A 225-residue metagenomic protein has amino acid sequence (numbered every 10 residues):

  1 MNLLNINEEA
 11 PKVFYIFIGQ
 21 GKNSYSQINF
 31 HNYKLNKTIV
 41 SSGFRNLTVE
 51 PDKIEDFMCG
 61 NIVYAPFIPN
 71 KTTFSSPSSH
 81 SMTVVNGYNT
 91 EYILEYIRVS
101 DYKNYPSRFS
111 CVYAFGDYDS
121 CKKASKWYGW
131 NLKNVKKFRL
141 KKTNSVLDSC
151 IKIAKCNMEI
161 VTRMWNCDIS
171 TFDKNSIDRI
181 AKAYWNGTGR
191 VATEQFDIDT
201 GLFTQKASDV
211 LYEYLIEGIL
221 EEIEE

Functional and structural regions predicted by a protein language model:
M1-L3: Mixed-charge, low-complexity intrinsically disordered regions
I6, A10-V13, G21-N29, K37-S76 (+4 more regions): Conserved NAD+-utilizing ADP-ribose enzyme module
P69-N104, F109: An acidic/histidine-cluster motif and surrounding catalytic segment that typifies divalent-metal-assisted enzyme active
S100, A124-W127: A generic secondary-structure signal
G129-K137: A short alpha->loop->secondary-structure connector
